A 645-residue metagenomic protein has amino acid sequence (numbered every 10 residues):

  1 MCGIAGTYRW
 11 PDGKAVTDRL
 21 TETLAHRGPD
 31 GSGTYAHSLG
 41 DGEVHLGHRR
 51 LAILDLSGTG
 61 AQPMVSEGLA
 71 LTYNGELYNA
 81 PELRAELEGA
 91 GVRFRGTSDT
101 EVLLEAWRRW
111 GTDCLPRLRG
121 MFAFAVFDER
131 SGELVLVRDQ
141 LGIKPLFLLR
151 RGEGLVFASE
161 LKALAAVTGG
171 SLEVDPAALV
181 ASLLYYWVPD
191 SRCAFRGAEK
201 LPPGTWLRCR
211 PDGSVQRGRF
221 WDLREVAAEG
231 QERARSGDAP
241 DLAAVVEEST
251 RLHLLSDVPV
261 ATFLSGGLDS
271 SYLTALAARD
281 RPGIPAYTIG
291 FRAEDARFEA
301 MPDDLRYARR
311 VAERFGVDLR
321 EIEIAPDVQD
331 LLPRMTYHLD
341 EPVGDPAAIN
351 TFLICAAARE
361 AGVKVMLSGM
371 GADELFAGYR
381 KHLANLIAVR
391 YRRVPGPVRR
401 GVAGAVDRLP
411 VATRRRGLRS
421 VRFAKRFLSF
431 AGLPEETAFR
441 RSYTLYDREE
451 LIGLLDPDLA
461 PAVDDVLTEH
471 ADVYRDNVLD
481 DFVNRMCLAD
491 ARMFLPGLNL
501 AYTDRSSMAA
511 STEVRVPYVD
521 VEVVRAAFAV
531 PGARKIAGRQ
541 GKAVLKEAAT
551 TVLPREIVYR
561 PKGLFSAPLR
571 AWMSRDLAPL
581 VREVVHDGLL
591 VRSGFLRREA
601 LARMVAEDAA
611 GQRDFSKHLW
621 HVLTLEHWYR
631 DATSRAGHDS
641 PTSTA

Functional and structural regions predicted by a protein language model:
M1-I4, D113, A166, S171 (+7 more regions): Adenosyl-5′-phosphate
M1-P333, Y337-L339, T351, C355 (+7 more regions): Cysteine-centered catalytic environments shared across enzyme families
L20, S182, V402, V524-A527 (+1 more regions): A structural signal for short hydrophobic/aromatic patches embedded in well-ordered alpha helices
V126, V135-L136, V156, R208 (+6 more regions): A structural signal for short, well-ordered beta-strand segments and their strand-loop junctions that often border
Q140, D295, L353-R414, N499-V523: Active-site adenylate/phosphate-handling loop in enzymes that bind or generate adenylated species
L264, G369, L495: Conserved S/T- and glycine-rich ATP-binding loop of Class I adenylate-forming
E299, P342-D345, R393: Alpha-helix capping and helix-loop boundary segments enriched in small/acidic/polar residues
R334-H338, E360, K381-A384, W572-S574: Short low-complexity, flexible loop/linker segments enriched in glycine and/or proline with clustered acidic
